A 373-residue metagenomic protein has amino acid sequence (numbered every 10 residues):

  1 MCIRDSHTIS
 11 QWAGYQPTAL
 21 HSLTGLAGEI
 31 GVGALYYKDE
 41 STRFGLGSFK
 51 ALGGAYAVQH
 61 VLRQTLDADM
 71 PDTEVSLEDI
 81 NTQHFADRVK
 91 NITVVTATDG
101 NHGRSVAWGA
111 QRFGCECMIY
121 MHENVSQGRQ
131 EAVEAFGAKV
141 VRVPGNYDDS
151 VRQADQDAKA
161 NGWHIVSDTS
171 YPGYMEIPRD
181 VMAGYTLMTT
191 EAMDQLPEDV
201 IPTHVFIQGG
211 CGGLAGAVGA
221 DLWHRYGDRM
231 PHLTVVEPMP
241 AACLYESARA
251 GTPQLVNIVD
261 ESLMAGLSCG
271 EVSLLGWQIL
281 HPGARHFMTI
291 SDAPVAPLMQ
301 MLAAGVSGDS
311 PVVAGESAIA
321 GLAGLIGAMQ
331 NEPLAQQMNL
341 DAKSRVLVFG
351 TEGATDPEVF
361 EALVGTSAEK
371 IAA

Functional and structural regions predicted by a protein language model:
M1-A373: PLP-dependent amino-acid enzyme catalytic core
